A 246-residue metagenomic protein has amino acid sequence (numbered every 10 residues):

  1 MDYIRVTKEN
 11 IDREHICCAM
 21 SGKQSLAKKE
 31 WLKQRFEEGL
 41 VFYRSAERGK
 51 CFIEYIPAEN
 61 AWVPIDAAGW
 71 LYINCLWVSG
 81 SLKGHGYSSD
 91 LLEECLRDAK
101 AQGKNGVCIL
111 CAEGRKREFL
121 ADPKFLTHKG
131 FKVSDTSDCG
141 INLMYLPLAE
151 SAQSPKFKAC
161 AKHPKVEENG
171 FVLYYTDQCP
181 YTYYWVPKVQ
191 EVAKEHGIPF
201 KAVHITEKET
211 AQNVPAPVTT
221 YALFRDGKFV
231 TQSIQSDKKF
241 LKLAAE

Functional and structural regions predicted by a protein language model:
M1-R48, C160-A161, Y181, W185-V192: Short amphipathic alpha-helix that is part of the acyltransferase structural core
R44, R48-E59, Y72, W77: Conserved beta-strand in the GNAT
A61-I73, K83: A conserved beta-turn-beta hairpin within the catalytic core of GNAT-like acetyltransferases that forms part
V78, G84-K100: Conserved acetyl-CoA-binding loop-helix of GNAT-fold acetyltransferases
A99-R117: Conserved GNAT acetyl-CoA-binding A-motif
L110, T127-M144, V230-S233: Conserved catalytic-core motifs of GNAT/GCN5-like acyltransferases
D138-H163: C-terminal "cap" of GNAT-fold acetyltransferases
D226-E246: Non-catalytic, surface beta->alpha helical segment in thiol-disulfide oxidoreductase systems
